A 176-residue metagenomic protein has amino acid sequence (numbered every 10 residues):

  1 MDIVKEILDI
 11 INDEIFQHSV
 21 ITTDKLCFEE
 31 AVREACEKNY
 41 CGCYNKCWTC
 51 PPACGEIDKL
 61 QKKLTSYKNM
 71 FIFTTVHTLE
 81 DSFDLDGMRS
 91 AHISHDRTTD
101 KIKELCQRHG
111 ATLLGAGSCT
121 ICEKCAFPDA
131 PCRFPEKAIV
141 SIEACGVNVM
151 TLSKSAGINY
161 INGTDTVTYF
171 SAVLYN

Functional and structural regions predicted by a protein language model:
M1-I21: TRNA-binding/sensing appendages of the translation machinery
F16-C47, P51-N176: Catalytic cores of enzyme domains
